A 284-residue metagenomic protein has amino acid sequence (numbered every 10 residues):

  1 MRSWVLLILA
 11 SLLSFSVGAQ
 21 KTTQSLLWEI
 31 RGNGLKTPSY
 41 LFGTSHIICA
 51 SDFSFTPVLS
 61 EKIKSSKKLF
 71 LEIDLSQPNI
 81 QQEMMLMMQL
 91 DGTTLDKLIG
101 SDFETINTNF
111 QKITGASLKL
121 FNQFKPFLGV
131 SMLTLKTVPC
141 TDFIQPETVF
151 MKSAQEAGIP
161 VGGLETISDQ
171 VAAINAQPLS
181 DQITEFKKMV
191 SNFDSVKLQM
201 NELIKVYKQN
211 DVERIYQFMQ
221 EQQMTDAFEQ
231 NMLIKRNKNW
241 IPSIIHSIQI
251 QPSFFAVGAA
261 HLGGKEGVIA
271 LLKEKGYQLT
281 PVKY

Functional and structural regions predicted by a protein language model:
M1-V5: Positively charged n-region of N-terminal signal peptides that target proteins for export
S14-S16: N-terminal signal peptide c-region/cleavage motif recognized by signal peptidases
A19-K21: Boundary at the C-terminal end of the N-terminal hydrophobic targeting segment
T23-W28, N239-W240: Alpha-helical scaffolding within the catalytic cores of extracellular/periplasmic polymer-degrading hydrolases
L27-Y40, S45-T225, M232: Structured, acidic catalytic/metal-binding patches in enzyme active sites
A227-Y284: A cross-kingdom marker for long, charged
